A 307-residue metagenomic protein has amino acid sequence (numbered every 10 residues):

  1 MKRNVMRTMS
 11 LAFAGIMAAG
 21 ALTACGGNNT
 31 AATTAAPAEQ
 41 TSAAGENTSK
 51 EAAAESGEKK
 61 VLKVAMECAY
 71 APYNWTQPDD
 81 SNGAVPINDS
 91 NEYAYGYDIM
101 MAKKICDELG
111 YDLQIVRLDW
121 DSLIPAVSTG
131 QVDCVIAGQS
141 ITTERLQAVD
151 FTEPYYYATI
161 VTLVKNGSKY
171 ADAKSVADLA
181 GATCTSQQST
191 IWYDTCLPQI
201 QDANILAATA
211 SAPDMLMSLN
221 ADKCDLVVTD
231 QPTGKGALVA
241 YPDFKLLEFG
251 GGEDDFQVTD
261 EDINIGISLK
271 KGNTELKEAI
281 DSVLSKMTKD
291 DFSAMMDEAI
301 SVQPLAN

Functional and structural regions predicted by a protein language model:
G20-A24: C-terminal motif of bacterial Sec signal peptides marking the signal peptidase cleavage site
G26-N29: Bacterial signal peptide processing site
G57-G138: Extracytoplasmic small-molecule ligand-binding "clamshell" domains of the periplasmic binding protein/Venus flytrap
C68-A71, E92-D107, Q139, V161-L216 (+1 more regions): Bilobed "Venus flytrap"/periplasmic-binding protein-like clamshell domains and structurally analogous long
D112-D178, E253-D254, V258: Acidic, polar ligand-binding/catalytic clefts
S122, G138-A148, T195-Q199, D225-E261: A ligand-binding cleft/hinge motif common to bilobed small-molecule-binding domains
Y157-V164, A240-D281, V302-N307: Periplasmic-binding protein-like
I191-A210, L246, E278-N307: Ligand-binding clefts/hinges and TM-proximal coupling segments of bilobed small-molecule sensing domains
